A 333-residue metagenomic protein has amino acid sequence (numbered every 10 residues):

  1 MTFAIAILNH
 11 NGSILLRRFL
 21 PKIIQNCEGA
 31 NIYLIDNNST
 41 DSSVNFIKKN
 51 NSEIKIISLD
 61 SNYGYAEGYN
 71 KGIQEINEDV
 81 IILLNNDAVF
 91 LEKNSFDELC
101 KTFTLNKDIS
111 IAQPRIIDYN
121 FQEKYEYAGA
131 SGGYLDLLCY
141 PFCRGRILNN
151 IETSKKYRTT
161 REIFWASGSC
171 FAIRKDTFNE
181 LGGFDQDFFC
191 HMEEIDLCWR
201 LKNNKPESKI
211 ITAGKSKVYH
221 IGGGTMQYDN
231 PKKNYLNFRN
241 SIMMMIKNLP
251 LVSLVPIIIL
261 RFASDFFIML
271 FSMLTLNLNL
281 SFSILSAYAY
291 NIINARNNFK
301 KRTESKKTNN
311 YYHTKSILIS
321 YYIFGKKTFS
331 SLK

Functional and structural regions predicted by a protein language model:
A6, N203-K300, T308-S316: Active-site-adjacent helix/loop segment of glycosyltransferases that harbors family-specific signature motifs
P21-A30: Short, acidic, metal-binding catalytic loop of nucleotide-sugar glycosyltransferases
K22, D36-V44, S61, V89: A conserved acidic beta->alpha catalytic loop
L59-I76, N86, E92, E98: Glycine-rich, basic loop-to-helix element that forms the pyrophosphate-binding segment of sugar-nucleotide handling
I81: Short aromatic/hydrophobic "clamp" motif used to bind/position activated sugar donors
V89-Y140: Conserved donor NDP-sugar-binding/catalytic core segment of glycosyltransferases
L137-C143, L148-I173, I195-L197, M226-Y228 (+1 more regions): A recurrent flexible, glycine/aromatic-enriched loop bordering the glycosyltransferase active site that acts as
R158-T159, F164-K217: A short, conserved alpha-helix in the catalytic core of glycosyltransferases
